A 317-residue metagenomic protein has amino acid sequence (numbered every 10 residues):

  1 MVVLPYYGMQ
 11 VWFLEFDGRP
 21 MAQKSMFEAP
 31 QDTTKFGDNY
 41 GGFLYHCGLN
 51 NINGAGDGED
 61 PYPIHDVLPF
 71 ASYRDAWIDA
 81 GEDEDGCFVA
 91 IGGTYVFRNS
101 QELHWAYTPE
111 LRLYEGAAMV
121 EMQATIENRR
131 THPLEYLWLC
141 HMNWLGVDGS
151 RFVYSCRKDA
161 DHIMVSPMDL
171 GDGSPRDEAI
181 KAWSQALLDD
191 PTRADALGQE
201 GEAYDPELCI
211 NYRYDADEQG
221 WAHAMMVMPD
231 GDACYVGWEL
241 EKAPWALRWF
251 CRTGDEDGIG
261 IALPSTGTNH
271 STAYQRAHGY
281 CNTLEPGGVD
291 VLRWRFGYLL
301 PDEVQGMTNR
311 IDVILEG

Functional and structural regions predicted by a protein language model:
M1-E121, H132-L137, M142-G317: Surface-exposed acidic/polar loop and edge beta-strand patches at domain peripheries
